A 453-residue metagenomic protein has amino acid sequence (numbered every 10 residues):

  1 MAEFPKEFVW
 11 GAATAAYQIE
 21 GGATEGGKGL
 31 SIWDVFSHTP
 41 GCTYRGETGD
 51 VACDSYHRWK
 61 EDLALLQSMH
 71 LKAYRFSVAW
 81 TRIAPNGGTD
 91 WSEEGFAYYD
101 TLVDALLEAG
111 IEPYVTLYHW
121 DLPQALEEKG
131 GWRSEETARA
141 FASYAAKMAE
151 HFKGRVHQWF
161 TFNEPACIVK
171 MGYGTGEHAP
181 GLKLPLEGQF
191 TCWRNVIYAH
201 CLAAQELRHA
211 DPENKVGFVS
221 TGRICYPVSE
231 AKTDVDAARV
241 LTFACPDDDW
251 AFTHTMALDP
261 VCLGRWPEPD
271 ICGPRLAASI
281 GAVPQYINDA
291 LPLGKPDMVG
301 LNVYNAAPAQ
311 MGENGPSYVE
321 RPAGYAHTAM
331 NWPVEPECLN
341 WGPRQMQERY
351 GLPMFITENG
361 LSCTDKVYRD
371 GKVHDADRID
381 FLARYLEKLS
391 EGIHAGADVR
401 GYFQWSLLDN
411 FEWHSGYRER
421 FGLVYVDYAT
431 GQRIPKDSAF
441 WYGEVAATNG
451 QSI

Functional and structural regions predicted by a protein language model:
M1-T43, N86-G88, F96-G371, D377-I453: Active-site region of glycoside hydrolase catalytic domains
E7-V9, Y56, A73: A common structural microfeature
L30-A64: Aromatic- and Gly/Pro-rich amphipathic surface segment
D54-E61, M69, V78, E94-T101 (+2 more regions): Generic alpha-helix structural propensity
R58-A79, L293-V299: Catalytic domains of carbohydrate-active enzymes, especially glycoside hydrolases
V78-W91: Glycine-rich, proline-tolerant flexible connector loops at the mouths of alpha/beta enzymes
